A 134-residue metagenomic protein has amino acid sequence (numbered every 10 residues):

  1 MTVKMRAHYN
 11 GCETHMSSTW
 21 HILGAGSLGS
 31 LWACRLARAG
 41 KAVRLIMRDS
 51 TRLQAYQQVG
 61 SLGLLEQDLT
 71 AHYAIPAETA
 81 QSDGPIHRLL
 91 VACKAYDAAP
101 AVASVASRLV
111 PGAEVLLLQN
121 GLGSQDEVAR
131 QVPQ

Functional and structural regions predicted by a protein language model:
K4, Y9-E13: Short, positively charged and aromatic/hydrophobic N-terminal segments
H8-Y9, Q67, Q119: Intrinsic-disorder/low-complexity regions
N10, V59-L62, D83, P111: Feature targets compositionally biased, intrinsically disordered low-complexity regions with long contiguous runs
E13-D68, A77: NAD(P)+-binding Rossmann beta1-loop-alpha1 motif at the extreme N-terminus of oxidoreductases
H72-Q134: Rossmann-like NAD(P)(H) cofactor-binding subdomain of soluble oxidoreductases
